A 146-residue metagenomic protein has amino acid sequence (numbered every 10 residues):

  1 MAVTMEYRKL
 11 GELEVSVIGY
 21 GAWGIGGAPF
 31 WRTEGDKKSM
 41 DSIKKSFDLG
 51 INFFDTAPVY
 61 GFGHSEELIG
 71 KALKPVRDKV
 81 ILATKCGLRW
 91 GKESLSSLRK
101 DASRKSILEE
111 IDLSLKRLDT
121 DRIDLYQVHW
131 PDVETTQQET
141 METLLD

Functional and structural regions predicted by a protein language model:
M1-I81: N-terminal binding-site loop/beta-alpha segment at the start of enzyme catalytic domains that lines or forms
S16-Y20, S42-L49, K85-W90, R117-R122 (+1 more regions): Short amphipathic alpha-helical segments, especially helix-boundary/capping motifs
W23-I25, A57-V59, K85-R89, V128-P131: Active-site beta-loop-alpha junctions enriched in small/polar residues
G26-F30, R89-S97: A short acidic, helix-capping loop that chelates divalent metal ions and anchors anionic groups
E66-E67, K85, E110, E139: Acidic-residue sensor for enzyme active/binding pockets
G70-R89, S96, A102: A contiguous, low-structure linker/loop signature
E93-D146: Glycine/proline-rich, positively charged, aromatic-decorated active-site loop/lid region on the catalytic face
